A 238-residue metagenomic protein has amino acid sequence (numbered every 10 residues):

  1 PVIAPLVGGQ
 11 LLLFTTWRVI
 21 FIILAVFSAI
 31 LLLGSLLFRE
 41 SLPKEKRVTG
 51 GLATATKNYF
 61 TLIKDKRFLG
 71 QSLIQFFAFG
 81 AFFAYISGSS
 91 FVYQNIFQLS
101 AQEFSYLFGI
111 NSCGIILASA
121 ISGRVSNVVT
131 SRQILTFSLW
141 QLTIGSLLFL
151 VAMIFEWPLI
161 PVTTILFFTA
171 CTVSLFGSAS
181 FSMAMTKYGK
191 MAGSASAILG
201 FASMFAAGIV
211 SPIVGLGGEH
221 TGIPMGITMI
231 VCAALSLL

Functional and structural regions predicted by a protein language model:
P1-F38, Y106: Helix-loop-helix hairpin linking two adjacent transmembrane segments in secondary transporters
L6-T15, Y93-Q94, V125-S126, I213-G222: Interfacial helix-cap and linker-helix signal at transmembrane-aqueous boundaries of multi-pass secondary transporters
S41-S72: Juxtamembrane intracellular "pre-TM" segments in multi-pass secondary transporters
K64-A84, F167-C171: Pair of pore-lining "gating" transmembrane helices in MFS-fold secondary transporters
A101-G109, S196-A197, G226: Small-residue hotspots at the loop-to-helix junctions and early N-terminal turns of transmembrane alpha-helices
A118-R132: Helix-to-loop junctions at the C-terminal end of transmembrane segments in multipass secondary transporters
Q133-A179: C-terminal transmembrane helical hairpin of 12-TM major facilitator-type secondary transporters
S182-I223, T228-M229: A late C-terminal transmembrane helix in Major Facilitator Superfamily
